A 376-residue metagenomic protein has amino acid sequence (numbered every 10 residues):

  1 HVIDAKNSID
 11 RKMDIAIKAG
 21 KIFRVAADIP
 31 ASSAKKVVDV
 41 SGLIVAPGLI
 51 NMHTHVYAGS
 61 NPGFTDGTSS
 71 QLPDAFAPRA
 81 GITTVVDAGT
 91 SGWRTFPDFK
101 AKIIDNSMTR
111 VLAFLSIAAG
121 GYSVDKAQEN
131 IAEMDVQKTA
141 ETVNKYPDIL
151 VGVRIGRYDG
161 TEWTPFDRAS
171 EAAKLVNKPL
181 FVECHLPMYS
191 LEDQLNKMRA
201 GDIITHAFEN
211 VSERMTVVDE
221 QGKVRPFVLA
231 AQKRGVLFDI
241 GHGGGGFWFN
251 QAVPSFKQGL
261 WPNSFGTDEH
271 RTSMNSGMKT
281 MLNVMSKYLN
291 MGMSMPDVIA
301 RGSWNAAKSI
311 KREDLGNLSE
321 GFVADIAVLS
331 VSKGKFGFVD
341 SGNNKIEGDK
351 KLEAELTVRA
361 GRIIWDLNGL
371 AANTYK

Functional and structural regions predicted by a protein language model:
H1-G48: Histidine-rich, glycine-flanked metal-binding segment
I15, G20, G42, H53 (+10 more regions): Divalent metal-coordination and catalytic microenvironments
K35, V40-D105: Metal-associated gating/positioning segment near the N- to mid-region
T65-F76, I131-V143, M188-Q194: Short, acidic/polar
P73-K100, S107-D125, Y146-T161, K178-F181 (+2 more regions): Divalent metal-dependent hydrolysis catalytic cores, especially in the metallo-beta-lactamase
G152-N275: Active-site core of metal-dependent hydrolases
N250-K335: His/Asp/Glu-enriched, well-ordered alpha-helical/loop segment that forms or immediately abuts the divalent-metal
V323-Y375: C-terminal cap of metal-dependent C-N hydrolases
